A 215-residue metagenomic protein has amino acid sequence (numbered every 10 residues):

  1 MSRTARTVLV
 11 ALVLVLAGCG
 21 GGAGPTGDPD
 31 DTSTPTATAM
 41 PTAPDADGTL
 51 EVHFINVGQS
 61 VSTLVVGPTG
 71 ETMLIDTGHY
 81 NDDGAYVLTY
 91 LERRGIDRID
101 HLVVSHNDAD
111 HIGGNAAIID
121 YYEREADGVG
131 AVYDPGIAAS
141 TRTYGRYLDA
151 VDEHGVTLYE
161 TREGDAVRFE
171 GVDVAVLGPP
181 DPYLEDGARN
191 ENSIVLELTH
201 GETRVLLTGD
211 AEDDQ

Functional and structural regions predicted by a protein language model:
S2-L12: Sec-dependent N-terminal signal peptides
R3-A5, G20-Q215: Non-globular, low-confidence helical/coil segments that flank catalytic cores
L16-G18: C-terminal motif of bacterial Sec signal peptides marking the signal peptidase cleavage site
